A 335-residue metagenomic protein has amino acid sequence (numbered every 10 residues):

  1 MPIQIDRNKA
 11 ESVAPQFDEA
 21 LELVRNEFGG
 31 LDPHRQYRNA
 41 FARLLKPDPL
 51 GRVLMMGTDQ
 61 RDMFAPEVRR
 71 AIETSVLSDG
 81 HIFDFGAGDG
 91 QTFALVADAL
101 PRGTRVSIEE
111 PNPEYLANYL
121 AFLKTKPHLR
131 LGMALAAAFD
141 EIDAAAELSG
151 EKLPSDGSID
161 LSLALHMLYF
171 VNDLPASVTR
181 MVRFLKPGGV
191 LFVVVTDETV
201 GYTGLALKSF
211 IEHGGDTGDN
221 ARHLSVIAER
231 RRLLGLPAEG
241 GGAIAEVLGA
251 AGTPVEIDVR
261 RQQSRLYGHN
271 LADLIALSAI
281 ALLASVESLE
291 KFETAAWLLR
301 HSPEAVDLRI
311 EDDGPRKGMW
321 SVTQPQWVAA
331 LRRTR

Functional and structural regions predicted by a protein language model:
S12-I72: Class I SAM-dependent methyltransferase Rossmann-like catalytic core, especially the SAM/SAH-binding loop
F83-A146: Class I SAM-dependent methyltransferase SAM/SAH-binding core
A145-S162: A short acidic, Gly/Pro-enriched loop at the edge of an enzyme's catalytic core that lines a small-molecule cofactor
I159-P175: A short SAM/SAH-binding and catalytic strip from SAM-dependent methyltransferases
P175-V190: A short glycine-rich, Lys/Arg-flanked "PGG" loop and its adjoining helix->strand segment in the class I
V190-R222: Conserved class I S-adenosyl-L-methionine
E229-G252: Short alpha-helix
P254-R335: Conserved Class I S-adenosyl-L-methionine
